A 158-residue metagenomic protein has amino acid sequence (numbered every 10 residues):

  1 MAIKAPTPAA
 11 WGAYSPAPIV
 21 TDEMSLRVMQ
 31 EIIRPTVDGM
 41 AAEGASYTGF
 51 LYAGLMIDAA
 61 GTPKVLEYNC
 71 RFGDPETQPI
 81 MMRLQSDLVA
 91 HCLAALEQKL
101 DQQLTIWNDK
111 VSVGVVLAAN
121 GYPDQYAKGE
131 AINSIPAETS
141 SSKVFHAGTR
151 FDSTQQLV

Functional and structural regions predicted by a protein language model:
M1-I3, Q102-L104, R150-L157: Short beta-strand/turn micro-motifs at beta-sheet edges
M1-M24, P75-I80: Glycine-rich phosphate-binding loop of ATP-grasp-fold ATP-dependent ligases
M1-P6, A53-I57, P63-F72, G148-T149: Short beta-strand elements
G12, P63-K64, S112-V115, S141-V144: Structural motif
Y14-P16, I57-D58, M82, A118: Short beta-strand-to-turn element immediately C-terminal to the catalytic PLP-Schiff-base lysine in fold type I
M29-E43, T48-L51, N69-E138, D152: Active-site "cap" helix and flanking loop/linker of ATP-utilizing ligase/carboxylase catalytic domains
A60-G61, Q155: Detector for glycine-centered tight turns/loop "hinges" at secondary-structure junctions
A137-V158: Internal helix-turn-beta structural module
